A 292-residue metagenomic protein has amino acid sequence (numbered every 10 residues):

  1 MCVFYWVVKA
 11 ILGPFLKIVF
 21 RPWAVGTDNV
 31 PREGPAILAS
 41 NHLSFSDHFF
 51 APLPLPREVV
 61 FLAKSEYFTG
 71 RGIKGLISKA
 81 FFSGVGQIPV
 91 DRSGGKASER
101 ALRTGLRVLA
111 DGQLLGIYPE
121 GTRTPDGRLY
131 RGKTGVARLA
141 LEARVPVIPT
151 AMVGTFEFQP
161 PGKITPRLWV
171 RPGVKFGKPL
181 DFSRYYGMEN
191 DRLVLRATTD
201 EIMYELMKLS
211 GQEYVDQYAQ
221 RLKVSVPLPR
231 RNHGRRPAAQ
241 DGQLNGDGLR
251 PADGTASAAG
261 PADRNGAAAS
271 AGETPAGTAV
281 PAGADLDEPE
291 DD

Functional and structural regions predicted by a protein language model:
M1-F20, S78-K79, S83: Short hydrophobic helices that act as membrane-entry/anchoring signals
V3-F4, E99-D292: Non-catalytic C-terminal accessory region of glycerolipid acyltransferases and related lyso-lipid remodeling enzymes
I11-G13, G84-R92, P119-R123: Short, basic, glycine/proline-bearing loop/turn elements
K17, V30-G95: Catalytic core of membrane glycerolipid acyltransferases/transacylases, capturing the structured, soluble-facing
K17-A24, A97-E99, F156-Q159: Short gly/ser/thr-rich secondary-structure transition/capping motifs
P22-A24, Q87, V174: Generic structural signal for residues in well-ordered beta-strands
P22-T27, S46-H48, G75, L102-T104 (+1 more regions): A generic local structural motif
D28, S65, D91, A151 (+1 more regions): Residues at the C-termini of beta-strands that transition into short coil/loop
